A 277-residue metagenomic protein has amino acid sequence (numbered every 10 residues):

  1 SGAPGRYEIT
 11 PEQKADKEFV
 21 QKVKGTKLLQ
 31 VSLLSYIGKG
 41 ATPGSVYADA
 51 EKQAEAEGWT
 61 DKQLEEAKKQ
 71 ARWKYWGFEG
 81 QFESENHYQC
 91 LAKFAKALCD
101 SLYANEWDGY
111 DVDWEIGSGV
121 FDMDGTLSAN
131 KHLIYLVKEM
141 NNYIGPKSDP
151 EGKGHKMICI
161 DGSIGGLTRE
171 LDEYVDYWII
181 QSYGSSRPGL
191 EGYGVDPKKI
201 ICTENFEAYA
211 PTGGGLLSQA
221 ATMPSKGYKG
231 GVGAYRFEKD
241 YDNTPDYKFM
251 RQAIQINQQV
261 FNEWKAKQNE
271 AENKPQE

Functional and structural regions predicted by a protein language model:
S1-Q219, K226-K229, E238-I256, V260-W264: Chitinase-like catalytic core of GlcNAc-active glycosidases
A234-Y235: Long amphipathic alpha-helical assembly cores
Q259-E277: N-terminal module-boundary/linker segments of secreted carbohydrate-active enzymes
